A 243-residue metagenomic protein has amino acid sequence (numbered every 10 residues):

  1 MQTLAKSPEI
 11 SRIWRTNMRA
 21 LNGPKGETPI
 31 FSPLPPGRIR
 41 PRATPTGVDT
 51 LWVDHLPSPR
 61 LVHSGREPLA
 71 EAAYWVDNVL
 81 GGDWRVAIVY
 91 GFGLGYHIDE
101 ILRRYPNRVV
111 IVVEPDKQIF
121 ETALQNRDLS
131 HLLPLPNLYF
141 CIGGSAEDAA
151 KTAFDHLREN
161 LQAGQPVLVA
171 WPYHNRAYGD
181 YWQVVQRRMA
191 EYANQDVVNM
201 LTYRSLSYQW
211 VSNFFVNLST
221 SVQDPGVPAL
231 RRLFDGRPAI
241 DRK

Functional and structural regions predicted by a protein language model:
M1-K243: N-terminal donor/sugar-recognition subdomains of glycan-related enzymes, prototypically the membrane-proximal stem
